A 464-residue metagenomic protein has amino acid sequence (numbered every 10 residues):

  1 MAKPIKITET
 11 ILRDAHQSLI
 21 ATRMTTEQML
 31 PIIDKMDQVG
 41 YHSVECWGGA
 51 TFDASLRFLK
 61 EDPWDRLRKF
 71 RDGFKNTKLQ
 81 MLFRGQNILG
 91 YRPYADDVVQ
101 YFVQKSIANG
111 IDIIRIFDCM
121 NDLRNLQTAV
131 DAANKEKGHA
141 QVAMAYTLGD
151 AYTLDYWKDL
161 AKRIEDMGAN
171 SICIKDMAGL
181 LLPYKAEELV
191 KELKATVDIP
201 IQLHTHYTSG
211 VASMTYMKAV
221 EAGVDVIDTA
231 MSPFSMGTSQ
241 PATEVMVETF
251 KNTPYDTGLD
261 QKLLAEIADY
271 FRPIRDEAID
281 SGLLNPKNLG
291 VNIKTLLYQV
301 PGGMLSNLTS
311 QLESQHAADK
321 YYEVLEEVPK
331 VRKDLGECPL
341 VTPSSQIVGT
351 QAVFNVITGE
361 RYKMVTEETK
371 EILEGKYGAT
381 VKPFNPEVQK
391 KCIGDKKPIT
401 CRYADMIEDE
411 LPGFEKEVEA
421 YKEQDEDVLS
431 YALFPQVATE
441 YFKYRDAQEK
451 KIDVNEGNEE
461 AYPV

Functional and structural regions predicted by a protein language model:
M1-I20, L67-D72: N-terminal amphipathic alpha-helix/helix-capping segment at the start of soluble metabolic enzymes
I7, A15, M36, I116 (+4 more regions): Conserved, mostly hydrophobic/aromatic
K35-S55, N285-T295, Q299-V464: Terminal or standalone catalytic/regulatory effector modules within metabolic enzymes and repeat proteins
G48-E165, I172, G179-P183: Active-site beta->alpha loop and helix N-cap motifs at the rims of alpha/beta catalytic domains
I116-C119, D176, A222-S239: Glycine-rich phosphate-binding active-site loops on the catalytic face of alpha/beta enzymes
Y152-I164, S209-D225: Catalytic cores of alpha/beta
S235-T257: C-terminal helical cap(s) of enzyme catalytic domains, especially alpha/beta-barrels
